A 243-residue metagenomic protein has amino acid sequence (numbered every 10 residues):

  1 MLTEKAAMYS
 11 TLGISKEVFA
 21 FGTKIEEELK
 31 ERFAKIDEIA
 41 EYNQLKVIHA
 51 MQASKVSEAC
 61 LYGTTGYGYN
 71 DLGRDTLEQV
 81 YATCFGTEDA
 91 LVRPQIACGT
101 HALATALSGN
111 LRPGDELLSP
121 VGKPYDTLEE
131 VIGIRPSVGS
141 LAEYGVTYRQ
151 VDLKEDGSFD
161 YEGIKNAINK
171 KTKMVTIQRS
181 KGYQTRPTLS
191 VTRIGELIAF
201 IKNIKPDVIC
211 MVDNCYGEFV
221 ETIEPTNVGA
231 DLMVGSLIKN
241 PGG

Functional and structural regions predicted by a protein language model:
L2-G22, E26, K30, D37 (+7 more regions): Conserved PLP-enzyme active-site core in the AAT-like
Q44: A contiguous, mid-protein "functional segment" used to position or interact with cofactors/ions or partner subunits
